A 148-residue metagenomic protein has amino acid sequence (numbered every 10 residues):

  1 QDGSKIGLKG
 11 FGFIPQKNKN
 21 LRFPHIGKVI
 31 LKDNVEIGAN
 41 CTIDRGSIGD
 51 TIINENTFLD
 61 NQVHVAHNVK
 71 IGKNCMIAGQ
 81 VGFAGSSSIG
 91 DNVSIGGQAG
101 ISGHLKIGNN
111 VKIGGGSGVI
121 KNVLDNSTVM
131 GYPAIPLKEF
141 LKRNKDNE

Functional and structural regions predicted by a protein language model:
Q1-P136: Structural signal for interior beta-strand "rungs" in well-ordered beta-sheet cores of soluble enzyme domains
L141-E148: Long, leucine- and charge-enriched amphipathic alpha-helices that form heptad-repeat coiled-coil/leucine-zipper-like
